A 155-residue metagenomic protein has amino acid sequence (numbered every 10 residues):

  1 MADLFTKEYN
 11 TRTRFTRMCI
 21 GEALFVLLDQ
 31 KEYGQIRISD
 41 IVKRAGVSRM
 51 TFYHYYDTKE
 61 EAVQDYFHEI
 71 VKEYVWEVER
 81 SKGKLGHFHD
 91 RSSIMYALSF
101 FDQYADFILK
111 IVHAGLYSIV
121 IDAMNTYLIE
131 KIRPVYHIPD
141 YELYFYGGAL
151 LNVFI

Functional and structural regions predicted by a protein language model:
M1-T13: N-terminal intrinsically disordered/low-complexity leader segments
T13, R17, G34-Q35, P139-G147: Alpha-helix N-cap/helix-initiation sites
F15-V26, Q30, R44, E61-S81 (+3 more regions): Alpha-helical structural segments
L27-E61: Helix-turn-helix
K84-G86, I108-H113: Short helix-to-loop capping/linker segments positioned immediately adjacent to catalytic or ligand/cofactor-binding
H87-D106, Y144: Amphipathic alpha-helical segments that line or abut small-molecule/effector binding pockets and mediate allosteric
R91-S93, V112-G148: Amphipathic alpha-helical packing segments from all-alpha helical-bundle domains
